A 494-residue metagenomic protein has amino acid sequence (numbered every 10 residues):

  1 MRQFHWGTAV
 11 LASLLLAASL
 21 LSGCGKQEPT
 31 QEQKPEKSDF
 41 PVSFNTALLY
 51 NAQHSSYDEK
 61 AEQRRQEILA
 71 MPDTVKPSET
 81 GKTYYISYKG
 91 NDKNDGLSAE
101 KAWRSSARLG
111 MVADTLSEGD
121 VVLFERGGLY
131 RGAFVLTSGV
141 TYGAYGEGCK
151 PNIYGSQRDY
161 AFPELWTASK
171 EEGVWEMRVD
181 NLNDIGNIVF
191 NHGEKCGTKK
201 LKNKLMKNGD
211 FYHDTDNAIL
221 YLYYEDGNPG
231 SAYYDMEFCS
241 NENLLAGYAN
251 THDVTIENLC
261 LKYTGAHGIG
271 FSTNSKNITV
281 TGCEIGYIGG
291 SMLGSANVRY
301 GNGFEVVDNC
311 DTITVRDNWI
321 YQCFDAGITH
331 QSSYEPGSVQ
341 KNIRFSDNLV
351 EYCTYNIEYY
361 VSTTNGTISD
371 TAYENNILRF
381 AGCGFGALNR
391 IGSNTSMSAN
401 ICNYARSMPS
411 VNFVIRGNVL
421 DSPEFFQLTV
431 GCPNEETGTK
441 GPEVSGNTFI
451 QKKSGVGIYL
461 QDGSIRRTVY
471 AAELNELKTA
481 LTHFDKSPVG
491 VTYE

Functional and structural regions predicted by a protein language model:
M1-V10: Bacterial N-terminal signal peptides that target proteins for export
L11-S19: Bacterial N-terminal signal peptides
L21-G23: C-terminal motif of bacterial Sec signal peptides marking the signal peptidase cleavage site
G25-T30: Bacterial lipoprotein signal-peptidase II cleavage site
P35-F271, S291-R299, V306: Extracellular polysaccharide-degrading/modifying enzymes targeting complex plant/algal/animal polysaccharides
Y160-R178, K207-N208, F238-A246, Y263-S272 (+6 more regions): Extracellular beta-strand/beta-solenoid scaffold signature
T167-L182, A471-E494: C-terminal accessory segments
H252-Y263, K276-G294, Y300-G303, D308-Q331 (+7 more regions): Right-handed parallel beta-helix
